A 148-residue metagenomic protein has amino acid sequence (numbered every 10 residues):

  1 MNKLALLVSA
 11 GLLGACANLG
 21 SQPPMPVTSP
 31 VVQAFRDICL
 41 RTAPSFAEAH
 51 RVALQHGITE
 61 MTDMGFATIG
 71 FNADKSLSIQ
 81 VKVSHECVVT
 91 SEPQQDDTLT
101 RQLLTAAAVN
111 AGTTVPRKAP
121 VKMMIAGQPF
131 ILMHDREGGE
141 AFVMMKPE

Functional and structural regions predicted by a protein language model:
N2, P23-T28, F71-L77: Short, intrinsically disordered, charge-biased short linear motifs at domain edges
A5-G14: Bacterial N-terminal signal peptides
S9, V32, F46, Q80-V81: Residue-level signal for mature regions of secreted extracellular proteins and peptides
A17-L19: Bacterial signal peptide processing site
S21-I58: N-terminal export/targeting and maturation segments
E48, V52-L54, F71-A126: Long, charged/polar, surface-exposed segments that mediate recognition or autoinhibition
A126-G139, M144-M145: Short, exposed beta-strand-loop hairpins at the edges of beta-sheets in extracellular/periplasmic proteins
